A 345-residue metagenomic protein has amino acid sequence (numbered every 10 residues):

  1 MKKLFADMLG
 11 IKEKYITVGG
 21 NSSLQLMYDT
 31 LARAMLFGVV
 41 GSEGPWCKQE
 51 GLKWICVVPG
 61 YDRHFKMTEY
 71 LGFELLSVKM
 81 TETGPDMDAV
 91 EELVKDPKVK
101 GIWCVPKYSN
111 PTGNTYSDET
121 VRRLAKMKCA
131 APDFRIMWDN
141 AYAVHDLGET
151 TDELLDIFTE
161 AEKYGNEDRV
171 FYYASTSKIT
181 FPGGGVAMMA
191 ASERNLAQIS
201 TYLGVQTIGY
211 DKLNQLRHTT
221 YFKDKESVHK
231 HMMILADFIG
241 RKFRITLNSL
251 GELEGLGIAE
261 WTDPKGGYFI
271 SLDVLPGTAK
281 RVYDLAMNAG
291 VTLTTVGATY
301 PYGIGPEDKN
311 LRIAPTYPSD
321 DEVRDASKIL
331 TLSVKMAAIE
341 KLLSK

Functional and structural regions predicted by a protein language model:
M1-P132, A143-G165, A279, T331-S344: Conserved core of the PLP fold type I
G19, T159-G240, G251, I339: Conserved core segment of the aminotransferase class I/II
G101, R135-I136, F171: Hydrophobic "anchor" residues on beta-strands that sit immediately upstream of conserved functional sites
D139-N140: Walker B catalytic acidic pair
M233-L247, I258-D273, M287: Conserved glycine-rich beta-strand-loop-beta hairpin in the small C-terminal domain of fold type I
S271-P276, L293-S333: Conserved PLP-binding active-site segment of the aspartate aminotransferase-like
V282-N288, A326-T331: Short amphipathic alpha-helices in soluble, non-transmembrane regions that often serve as interface/regulatory elements
